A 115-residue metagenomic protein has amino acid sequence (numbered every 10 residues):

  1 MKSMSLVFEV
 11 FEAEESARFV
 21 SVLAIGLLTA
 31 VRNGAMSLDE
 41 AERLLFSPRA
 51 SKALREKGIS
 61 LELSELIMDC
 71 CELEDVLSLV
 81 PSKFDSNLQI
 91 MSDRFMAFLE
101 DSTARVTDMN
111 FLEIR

Functional and structural regions predicted by a protein language model:
M1-R115: Acidic, Ser/Pro/Thr-rich low-complexity regulatory regions and the short amphipathic helical interaction modules they
